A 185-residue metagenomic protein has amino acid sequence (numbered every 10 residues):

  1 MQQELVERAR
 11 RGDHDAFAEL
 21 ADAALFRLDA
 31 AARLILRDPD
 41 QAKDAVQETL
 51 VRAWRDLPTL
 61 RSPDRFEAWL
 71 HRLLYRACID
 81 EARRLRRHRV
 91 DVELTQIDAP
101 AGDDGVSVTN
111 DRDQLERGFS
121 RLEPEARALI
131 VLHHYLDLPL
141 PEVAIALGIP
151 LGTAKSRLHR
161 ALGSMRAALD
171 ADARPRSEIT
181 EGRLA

Functional and structural regions predicted by a protein language model:
Q2, D80, H88-L115, F119 (+2 more regions): Internal acidic/polar
R10-E19, D29-E48, L151: Short, charged helix-capping/linker segments at alpha-helix termini
R10-R11, R37, E48-R65, R84-R86 (+1 more regions): Sigma70-family region 2
A21-D22, R33, H133-Y135, L140: Short amphipathic helical patch at the helix-1/turn junction of helix-turn-helix
A21-P39, D56, F119, A171: Amphipathic, Lys/Arg- and hydrophobic-enriched alpha-helical face
L25, D29, L50, E123 (+2 more regions): C-terminal flanking helix
R55-S62, R72-E93, V108, R160 (+1 more regions): Arg/Lys-rich amphipathic alpha helix in sigma70-family domain 2
R117-A128, L136-T153, S164-A168: Helix-turn-helix DNA-binding module
